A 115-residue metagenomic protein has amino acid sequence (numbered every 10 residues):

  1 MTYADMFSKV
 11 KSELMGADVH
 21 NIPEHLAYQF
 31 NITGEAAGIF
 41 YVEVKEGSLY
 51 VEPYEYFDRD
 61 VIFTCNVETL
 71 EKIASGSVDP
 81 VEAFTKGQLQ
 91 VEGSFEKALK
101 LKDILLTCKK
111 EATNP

Functional and structural regions predicted by a protein language model:
M1-P115: Feature captures hydrophobic
